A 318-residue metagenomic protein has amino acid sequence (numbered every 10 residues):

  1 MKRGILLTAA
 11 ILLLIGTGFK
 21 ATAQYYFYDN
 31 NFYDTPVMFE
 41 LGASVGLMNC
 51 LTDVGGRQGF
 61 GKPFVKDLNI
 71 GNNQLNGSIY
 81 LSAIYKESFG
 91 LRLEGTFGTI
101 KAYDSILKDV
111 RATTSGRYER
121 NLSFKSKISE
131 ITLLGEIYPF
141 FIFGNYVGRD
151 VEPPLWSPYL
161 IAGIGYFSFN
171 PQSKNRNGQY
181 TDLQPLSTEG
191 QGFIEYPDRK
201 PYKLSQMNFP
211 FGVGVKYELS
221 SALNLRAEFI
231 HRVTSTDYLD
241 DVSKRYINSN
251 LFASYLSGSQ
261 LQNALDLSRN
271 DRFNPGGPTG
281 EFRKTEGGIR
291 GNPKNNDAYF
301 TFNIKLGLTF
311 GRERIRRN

Functional and structural regions predicted by a protein language model:
F19-G42, F143-P154, T285-N295, R312-N318: Outer-membrane beta-barrel biogenesis signature
Y28-D29, K62-D67, R117-F124, V147-R149 (+2 more regions): Extracellular loop and loop/strand-boundary signature of outer-membrane beta-barrel proteins
V37, N73-L75, K127-I131, W156 (+2 more regions): Residues that define the transmembrane beta-barrel architecture of outer-membrane proteins
A43-L47, I79-A83, L93, L133-P139 (+4 more regions): Residues on the lipid-exposed face of transmembrane beta-strands in outer-membrane beta-barrel proteins
L47-N76, Y80: Surface-exposed strand-loop-strand hairpins of Gram-negative outer-membrane beta-barrel proteins
C50-L51, S88-L91, I142-F143, S221-L225 (+1 more regions): Repeated loop/turn-to-beta-strand initiation elements of outer-membrane beta-barrel proteins
E87-Q179, Q184-P185: Gram-negative (and chloroplast) outer-membrane scaffold detector with strong preference for beta-barrel transmembrane
S220-N318: Predominantly the C-terminal beta-signal and adjacent terminal strand-loop region of outer-membrane beta-barrel
